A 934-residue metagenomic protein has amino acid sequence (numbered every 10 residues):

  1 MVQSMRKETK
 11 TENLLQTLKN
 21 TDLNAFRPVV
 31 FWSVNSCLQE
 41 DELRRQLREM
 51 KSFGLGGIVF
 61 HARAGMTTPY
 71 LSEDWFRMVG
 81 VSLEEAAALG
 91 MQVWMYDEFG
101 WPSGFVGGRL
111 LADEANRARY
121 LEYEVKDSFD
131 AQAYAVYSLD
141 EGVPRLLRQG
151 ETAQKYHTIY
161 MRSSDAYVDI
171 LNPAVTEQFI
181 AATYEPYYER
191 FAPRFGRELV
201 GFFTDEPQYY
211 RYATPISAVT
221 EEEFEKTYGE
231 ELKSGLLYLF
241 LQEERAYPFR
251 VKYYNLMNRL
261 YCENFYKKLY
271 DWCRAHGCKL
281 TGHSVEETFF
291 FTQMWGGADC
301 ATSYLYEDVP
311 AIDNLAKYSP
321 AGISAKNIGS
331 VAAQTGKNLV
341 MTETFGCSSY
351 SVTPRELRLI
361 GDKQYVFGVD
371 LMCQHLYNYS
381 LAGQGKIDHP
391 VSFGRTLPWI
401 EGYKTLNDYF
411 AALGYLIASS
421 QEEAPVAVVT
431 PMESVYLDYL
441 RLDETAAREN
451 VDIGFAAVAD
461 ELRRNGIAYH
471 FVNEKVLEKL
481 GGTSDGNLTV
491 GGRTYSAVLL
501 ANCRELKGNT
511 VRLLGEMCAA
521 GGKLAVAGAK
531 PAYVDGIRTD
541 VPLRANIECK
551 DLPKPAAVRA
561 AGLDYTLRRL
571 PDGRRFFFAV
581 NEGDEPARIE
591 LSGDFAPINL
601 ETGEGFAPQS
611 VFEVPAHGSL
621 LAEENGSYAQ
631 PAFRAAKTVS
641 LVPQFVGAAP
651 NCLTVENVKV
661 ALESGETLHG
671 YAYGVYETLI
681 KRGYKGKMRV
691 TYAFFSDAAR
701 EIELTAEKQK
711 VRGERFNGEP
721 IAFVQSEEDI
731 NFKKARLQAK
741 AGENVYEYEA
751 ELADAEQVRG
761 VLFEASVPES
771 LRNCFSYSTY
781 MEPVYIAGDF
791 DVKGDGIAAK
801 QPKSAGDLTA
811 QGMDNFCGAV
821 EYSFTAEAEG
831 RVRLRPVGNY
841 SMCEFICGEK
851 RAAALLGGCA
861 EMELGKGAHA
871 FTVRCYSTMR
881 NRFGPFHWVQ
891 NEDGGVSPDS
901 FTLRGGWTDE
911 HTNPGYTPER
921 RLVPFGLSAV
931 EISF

Functional and structural regions predicted by a protein language model:
V2, R6-K10, D22-V29, Q39-R45 (+10 more regions): Carbohydrate-binding surfaces of carbohydrate-active enzymes
H61-A181, A192-P193: Acidic/aromatic-lined carbohydrate-recognition and catalytic surfaces of CAZymes acting on diverse glycans
E98-R109, S627-V639, E751-I797, Y876-F934: Glycine/proline-rich low-complexity spacer/linker segments in large multi-domain proteins
A131-D140, K710-P720, M842-C847: Extended low-complexity, serine/threonine- and proline-enriched intrinsically disordered segments
A135-A192, E604, Q609-Q630, A741-E743 (+3 more regions): Extended acidic/polar, glycine-enriched regions that form or flank non-catalytic beta-rich accessory modules
A135-N172, L236-L260, G329, A333 (+1 more regions): Alpha-amylase-like alpha-glycosidases and glucanotransferases acting on alpha-linked glucans and related
D485-G486, A501, L506-R512, D729-K733 (+2 more regions): C-terminal structured "cap/appendage" subdomains that terminate the fold
N744-A750, V832, H869-C875: Extracellular beta-strand-rich recognition modules
